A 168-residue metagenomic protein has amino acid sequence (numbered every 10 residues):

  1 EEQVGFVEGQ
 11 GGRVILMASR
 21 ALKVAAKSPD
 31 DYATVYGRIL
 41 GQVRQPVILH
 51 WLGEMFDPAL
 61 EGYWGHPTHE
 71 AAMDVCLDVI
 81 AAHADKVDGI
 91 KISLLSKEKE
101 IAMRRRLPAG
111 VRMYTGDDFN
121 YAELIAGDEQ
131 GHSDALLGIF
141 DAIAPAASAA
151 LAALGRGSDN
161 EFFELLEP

Functional and structural regions predicted by a protein language model:
E1-E70: Active-site beta->alpha loop and helix N-cap motifs at the rims of alpha/beta catalytic domains
I48-P168: Catalytic alpha/beta core domains of metabolic enzymes, predominantly
